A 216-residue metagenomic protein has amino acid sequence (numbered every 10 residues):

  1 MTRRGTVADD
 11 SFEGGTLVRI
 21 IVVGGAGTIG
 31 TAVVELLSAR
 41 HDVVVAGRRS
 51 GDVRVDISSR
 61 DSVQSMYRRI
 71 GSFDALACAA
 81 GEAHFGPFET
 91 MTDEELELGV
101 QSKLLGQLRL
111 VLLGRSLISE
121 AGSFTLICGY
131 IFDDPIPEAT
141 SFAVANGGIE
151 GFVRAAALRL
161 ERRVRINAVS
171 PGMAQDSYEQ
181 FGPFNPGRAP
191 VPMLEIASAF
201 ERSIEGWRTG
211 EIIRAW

Functional and structural regions predicted by a protein language model:
V23-L36: N-terminal Rossmann NAD(P)H-binding glycine-rich loop of SDR-like oxidoreductase domains
G47-D61: Rossmann-fold cofactor-recognition segment
A77-G86: Conserved NAD(P)H cofactor-binding loop of Rossmann-fold oxidoreductase domains
P87-F88, E95-E97: Substrate-binding pocket helix/loop in short-chain dehydrogenase/reductase
G99-V100, L108-R109, S123-I149, V153-L158 (+1 more regions): Catalytic loop of short-chain dehydrogenase/reductase
L117, D134, A155-V164, W207: Active-site-adjacent segment of SDR/Rossmann-fold oxidoreductases
E161-V164, A168-W216: C-terminal helical subdomain
